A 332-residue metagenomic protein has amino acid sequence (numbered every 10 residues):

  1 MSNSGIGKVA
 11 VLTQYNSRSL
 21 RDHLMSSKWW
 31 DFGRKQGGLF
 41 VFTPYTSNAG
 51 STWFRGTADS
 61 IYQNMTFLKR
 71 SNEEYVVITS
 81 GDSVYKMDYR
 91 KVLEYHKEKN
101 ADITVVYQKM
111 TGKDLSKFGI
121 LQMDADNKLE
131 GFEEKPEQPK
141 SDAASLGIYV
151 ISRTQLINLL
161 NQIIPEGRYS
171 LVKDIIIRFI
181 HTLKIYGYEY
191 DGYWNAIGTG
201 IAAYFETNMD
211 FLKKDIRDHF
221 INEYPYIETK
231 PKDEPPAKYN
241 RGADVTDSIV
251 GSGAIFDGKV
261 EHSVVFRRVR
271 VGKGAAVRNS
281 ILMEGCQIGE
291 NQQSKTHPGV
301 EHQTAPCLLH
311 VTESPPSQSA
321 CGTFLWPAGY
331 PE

Functional and structural regions predicted by a protein language model:
M1-L212, S314-W326: Unchanged
T154, N161-E332: Left-handed beta-helix
